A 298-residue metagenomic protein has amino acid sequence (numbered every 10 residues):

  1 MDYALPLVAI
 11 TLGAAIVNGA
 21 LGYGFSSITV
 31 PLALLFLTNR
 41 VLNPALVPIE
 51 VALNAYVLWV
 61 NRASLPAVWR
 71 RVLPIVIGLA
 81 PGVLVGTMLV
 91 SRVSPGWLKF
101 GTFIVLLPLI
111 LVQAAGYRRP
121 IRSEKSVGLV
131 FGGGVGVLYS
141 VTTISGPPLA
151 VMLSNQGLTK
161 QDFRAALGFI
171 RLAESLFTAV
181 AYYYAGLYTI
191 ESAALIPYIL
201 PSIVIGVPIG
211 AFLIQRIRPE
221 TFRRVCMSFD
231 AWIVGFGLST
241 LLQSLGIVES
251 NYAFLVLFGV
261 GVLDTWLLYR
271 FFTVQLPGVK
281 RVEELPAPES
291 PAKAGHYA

Functional and structural regions predicted by a protein language model:
Y3-V72, G132, Y139, G146-V207 (+2 more regions): Small-residue-rich hydrophobic segments that form or flank transmembrane alpha-helices in multi-pass membrane proteins
A4, V47, F103-L106, I110 (+5 more regions): Residues within membrane-spanning alpha-helices of integral membrane proteins, especially the hydrophobic core/packing
V41-A115: Membrane helix-loop-helix hairpins that form the core translocation module of multi-pass transporters
V60-P74, V90-F100, R119-E124, Y188-A194 (+2 more regions): Interfacial helix-loop-helix linkers and transmembrane-helix boundary segments in multi-pass membrane proteins
P81-V85, L89, V93, L149 (+4 more regions): Hydrophobic side-chain positions within alpha-helical transmembrane segments of multi-pass secondary transporters
V85-G86, Y139-I144, T178-A181, I233-E249: Hydrophobic alpha-helical transmembrane segments in multi-pass integral membrane proteins
L200-P201, N251-L267: Small-residue-rich transmembrane alpha-helices that serve as helix-helix interface/gating elements in multipass
